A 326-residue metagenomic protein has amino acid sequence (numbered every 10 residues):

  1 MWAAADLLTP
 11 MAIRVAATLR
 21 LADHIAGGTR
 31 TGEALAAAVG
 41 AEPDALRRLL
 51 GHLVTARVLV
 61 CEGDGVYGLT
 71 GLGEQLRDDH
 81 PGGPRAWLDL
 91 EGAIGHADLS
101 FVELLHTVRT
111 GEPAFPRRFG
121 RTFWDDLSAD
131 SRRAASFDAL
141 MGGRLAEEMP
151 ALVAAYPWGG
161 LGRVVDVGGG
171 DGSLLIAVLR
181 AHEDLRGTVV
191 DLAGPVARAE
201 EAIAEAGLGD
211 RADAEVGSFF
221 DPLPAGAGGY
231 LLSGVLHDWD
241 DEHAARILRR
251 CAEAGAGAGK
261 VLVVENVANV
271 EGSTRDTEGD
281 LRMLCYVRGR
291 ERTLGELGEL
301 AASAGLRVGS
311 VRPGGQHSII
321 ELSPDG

Functional and structural regions predicted by a protein language model:
M1-T55, V60-C61, W158-G326: Alpha-helical subdomain
W2-T18, D23-H24, T29, A38 (+1 more regions): Conserved Class I S-adenosyl-L-methionine-dependent methyltransferase catalytic core
